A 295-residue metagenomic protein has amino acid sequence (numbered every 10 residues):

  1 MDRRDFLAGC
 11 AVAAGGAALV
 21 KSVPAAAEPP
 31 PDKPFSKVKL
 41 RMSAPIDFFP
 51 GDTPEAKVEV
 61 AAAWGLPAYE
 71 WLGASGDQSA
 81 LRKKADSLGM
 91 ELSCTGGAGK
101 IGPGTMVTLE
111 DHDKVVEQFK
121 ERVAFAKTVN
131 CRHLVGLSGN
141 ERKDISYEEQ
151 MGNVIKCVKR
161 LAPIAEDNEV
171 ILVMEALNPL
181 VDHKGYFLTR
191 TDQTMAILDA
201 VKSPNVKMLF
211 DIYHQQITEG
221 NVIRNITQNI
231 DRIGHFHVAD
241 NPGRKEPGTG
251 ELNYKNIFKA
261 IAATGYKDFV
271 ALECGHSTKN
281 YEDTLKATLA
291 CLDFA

Functional and structural regions predicted by a protein language model:
D2-M42, I46, P50-G65, N130-R132 (+2 more regions): Histidine-acidic metal/acid-base catalytic patches
D5, G9-L19, E28, P34-S36 (+3 more regions): Active-site acidic/histidine proton-transfer and metal-coordination neighborhood in alpha/beta enzyme cores
F48-P50, S75-D77, A98-I101, N140-R142 (+4 more regions): Active-site-proximal loop/turn and secondary-structure-junction residues that shape catalytic pockets, frequently
V60-D77, G96-I101: N-terminal substrate-binding region of glycoside hydrolase catalytic domains
A62, D86, K127, A162 (+2 more regions): Anion (oxyanion) recognition and catalysis
D77-K84: Active-site-adjacent beta->alpha loops and helix N-cap segments on the catalytic face of soluble alpha/beta enzymes
A85-H112: Mid-chain, structured segments of secreted extracytoplasmic proteins
